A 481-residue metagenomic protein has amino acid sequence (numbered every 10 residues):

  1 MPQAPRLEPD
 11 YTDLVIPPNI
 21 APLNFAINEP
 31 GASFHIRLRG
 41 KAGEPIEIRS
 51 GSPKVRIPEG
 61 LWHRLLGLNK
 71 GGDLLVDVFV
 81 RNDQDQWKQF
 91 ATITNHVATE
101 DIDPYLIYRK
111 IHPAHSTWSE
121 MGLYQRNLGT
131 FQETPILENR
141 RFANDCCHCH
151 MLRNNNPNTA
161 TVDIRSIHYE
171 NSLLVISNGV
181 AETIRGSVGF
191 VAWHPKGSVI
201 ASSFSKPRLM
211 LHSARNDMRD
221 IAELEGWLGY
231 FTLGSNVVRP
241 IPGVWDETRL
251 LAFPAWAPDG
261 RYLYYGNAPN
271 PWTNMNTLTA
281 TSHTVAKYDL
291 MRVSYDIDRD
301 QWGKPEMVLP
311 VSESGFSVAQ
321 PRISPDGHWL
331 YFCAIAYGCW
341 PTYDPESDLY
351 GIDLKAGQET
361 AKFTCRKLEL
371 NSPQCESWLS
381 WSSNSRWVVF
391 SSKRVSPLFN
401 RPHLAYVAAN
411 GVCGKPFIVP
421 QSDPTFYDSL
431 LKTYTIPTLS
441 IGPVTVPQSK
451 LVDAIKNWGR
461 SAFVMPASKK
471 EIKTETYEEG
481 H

Functional and structural regions predicted by a protein language model:
M1-H481: Sequence signature of WD/YWTD-type beta-propeller architectures
